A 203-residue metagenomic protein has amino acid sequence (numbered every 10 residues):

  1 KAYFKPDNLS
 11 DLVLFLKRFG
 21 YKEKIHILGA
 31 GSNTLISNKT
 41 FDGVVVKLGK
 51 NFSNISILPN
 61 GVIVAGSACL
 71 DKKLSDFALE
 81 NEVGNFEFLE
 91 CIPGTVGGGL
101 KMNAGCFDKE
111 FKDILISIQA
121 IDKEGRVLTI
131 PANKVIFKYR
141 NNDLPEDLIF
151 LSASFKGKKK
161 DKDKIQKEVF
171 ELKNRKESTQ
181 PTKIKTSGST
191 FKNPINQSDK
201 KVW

Functional and structural regions predicted by a protein language model:
K1-V96: Anion-binding (especially nucleotide phosphate/pyrophosphate-binding) glycine-rich loop and adjoining beta-alpha core
A2-D7, L35-S53, K101-P131, P145-S152: Structural signature of FAD isoalloxazine-binding scaffolds in flavoprotein oxidoreductases
K5, L12, S67, D71 (+4 more regions): Generic structural signal for well-ordered, non-membrane alpha-helical segments in soluble metabolic enzymes
T34, I121-D122, V127-W203: Phosphate/pyrophosphate- and phosphate-bearing ligand-binding catalytic cores of soluble enzymes
I57, G61-V62, G66, D71-K72 (+3 more regions): Contiguous, small/hydrophobic- and glycine-enriched helical/loop subdomains that border and often "cap" functional
V64, E87, K101, F150-S152 (+1 more regions): Conserved beta-strand segments that form the floor/walls of ligand-binding pockets within enzyme and binding domains
A78, V96, L100-A104, Q119-D122 (+2 more regions): Short, well-ordered alpha-helical segments in soluble proteins
E80-N81, N85-I116, T186, K192: A gly/ser-rich beta-alpha-beta helix-loop segment of oxidoreductase catalytic cores
